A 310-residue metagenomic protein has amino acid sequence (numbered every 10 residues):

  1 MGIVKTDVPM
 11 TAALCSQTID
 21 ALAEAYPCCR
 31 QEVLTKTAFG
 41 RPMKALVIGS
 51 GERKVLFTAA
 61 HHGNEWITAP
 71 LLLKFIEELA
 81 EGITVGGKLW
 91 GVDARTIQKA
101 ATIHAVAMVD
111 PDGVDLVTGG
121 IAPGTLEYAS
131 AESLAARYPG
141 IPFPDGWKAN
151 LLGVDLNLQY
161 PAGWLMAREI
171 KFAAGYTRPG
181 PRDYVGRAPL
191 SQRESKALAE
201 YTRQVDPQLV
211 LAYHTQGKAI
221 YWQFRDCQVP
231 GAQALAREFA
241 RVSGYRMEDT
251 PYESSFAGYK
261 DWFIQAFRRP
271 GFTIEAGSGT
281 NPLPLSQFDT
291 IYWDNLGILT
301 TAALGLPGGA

Functional and structural regions predicted by a protein language model:
M1-M43: Short glycine- and acidic-rich boundary segments immediately preceding or forming the N-terminal edge of structured
Q31-L34, V85-A94, M247-P251: Surface-exposed patches in mature extracellular/periplasmic domains of secreted proteins
K44-E52, A60: Short beta-strand-to-loop junctions in surface cap/lid or active-site-entrance loops
E52, I67, K74-I76, A80-F224 (+1 more regions): Active-site/substrate-binding loop(s) of hydrolase catalytic cores
K54-L56, F272: Conserved beta-strand elements of the Class I
H61-H62, H214: Histidine-centered active-site/metal-ligand motif
G63-A69: Di-metal (Zn2+ and/or Mg2+/Mn2+) metal-binding site signature of metallo-dependent hydrolases with the MBL/beta-CASP
G163-A310: Metallocarboxypeptidase
